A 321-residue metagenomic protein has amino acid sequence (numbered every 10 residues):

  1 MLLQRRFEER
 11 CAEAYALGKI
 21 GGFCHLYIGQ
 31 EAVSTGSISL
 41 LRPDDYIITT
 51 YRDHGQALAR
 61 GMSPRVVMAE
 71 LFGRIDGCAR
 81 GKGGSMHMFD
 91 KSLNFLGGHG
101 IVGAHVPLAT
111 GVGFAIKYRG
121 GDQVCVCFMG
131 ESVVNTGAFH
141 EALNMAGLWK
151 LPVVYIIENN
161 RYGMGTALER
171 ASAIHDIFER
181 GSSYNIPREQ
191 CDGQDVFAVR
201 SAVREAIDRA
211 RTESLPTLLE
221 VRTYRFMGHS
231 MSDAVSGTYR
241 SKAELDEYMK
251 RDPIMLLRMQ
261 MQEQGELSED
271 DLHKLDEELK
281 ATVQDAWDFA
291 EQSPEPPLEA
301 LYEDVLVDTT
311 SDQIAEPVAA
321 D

Functional and structural regions predicted by a protein language model:
M1-L2, M68: Short alpha-helical scaffolding segments that buttress acidic/His motifs in well-ordered protein cores
L2-G21, P43, L256, E263 (+2 more regions): Cofactor-/ligand-binding subdomain signature composed of acidic, glycine-rich, tryptophan-containing flexible loops
Q4, P43, A57, E278-D285 (+1 more regions): A short structural micro-motif
E9-E13, L17-W149, A167-A173, F178 (+1 more regions): Cofactor-binding active-site loop characterized by glycine-rich and histidine/acidic residues
Y27, D276, E295: Conserved phosphate/pyrophosphate-binding and hydrolysis machinery centered on Walker-type P-loop NTPases, extending
F95-Q292: Glycine-rich ThDP/TPP pyrophosphate-binding loop and its adjacent helix/strand module within ThDP-dependent enzymes
D288, Q292-D321: C-terminal intrinsically disordered, low-complexity extensions immediately downstream of enzyme catalytic cores
